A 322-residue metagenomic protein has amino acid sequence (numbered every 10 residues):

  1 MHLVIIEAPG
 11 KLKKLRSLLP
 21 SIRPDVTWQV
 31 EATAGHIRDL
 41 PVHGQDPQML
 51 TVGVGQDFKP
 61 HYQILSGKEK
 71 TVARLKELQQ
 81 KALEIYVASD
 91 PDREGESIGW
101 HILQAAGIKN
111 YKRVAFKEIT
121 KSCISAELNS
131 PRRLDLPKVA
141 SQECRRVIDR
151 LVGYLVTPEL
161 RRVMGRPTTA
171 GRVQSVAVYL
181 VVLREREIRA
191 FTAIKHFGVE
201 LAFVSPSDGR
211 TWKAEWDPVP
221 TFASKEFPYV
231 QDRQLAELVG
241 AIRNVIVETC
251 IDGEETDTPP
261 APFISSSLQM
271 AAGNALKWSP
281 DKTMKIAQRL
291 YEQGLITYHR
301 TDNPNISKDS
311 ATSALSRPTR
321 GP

Functional and structural regions predicted by a protein language model:
M1, D90-P91, G165-P167, D252-A261 (+2 more regions): Conserved short loop/turn motifs at secondary-structure junctions
M1-R146, F227: Intrinsically disordered, low-complexity regulatory segments
E7, T33, A88-D90, A202 (+3 more regions): Generic beta-strand/beta-sheet core signal
K13, S17, K70-Q80, W100-Q104 (+12 more regions): Solvent-exposed alpha-helical segments within well-ordered globular domains of core cellular machineries
S17-P20, Q29, I37-I64, A170-E292 (+1 more regions): Long, highly charged, low-complexity internal segments
A73, Q80-K81, I119-F203, S207 (+1 more regions): C-terminal or mid-to-C-terminal helical accessory/interaction module adjacent to the motor/catalytic core
S89-P91, I108-K112, P131-V139, M164-G165 (+4 more regions): Short, polar/flexible loop-turn hinges at active-site or ligand-entry regions and domain interfaces
K138, L151-G153, I286, Q293-P322: Extended, highly charged linker/hinge segments and catalytic-adjacent loops that couple domains and form adaptable
